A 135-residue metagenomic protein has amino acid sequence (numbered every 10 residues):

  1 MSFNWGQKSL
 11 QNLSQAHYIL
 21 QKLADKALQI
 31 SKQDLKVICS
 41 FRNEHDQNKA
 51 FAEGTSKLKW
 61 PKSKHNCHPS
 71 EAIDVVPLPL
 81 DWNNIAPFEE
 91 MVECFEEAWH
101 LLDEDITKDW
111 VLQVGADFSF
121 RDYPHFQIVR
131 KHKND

Functional and structural regions predicted by a protein language model:
M1-K36: Active-site acidic/histidine clusters and adjacent loop/turn architecture that either coordinate catalytic ions
Q7, C39, P77: Short glycine-centered, acidic/aromatic-flanked micro-motifs in structured strand/loop junctions that mark active-site
S14, Y18, H45, A86-E89 (+1 more regions): Generic alpha-helical secondary structure signal
Q21-D25, L58-K64: Intrinsically disordered, low-complexity boundary segments flanking structured domains
D25-K57, L112-Q113: Extended, low-complexity, intrinsically disordered C-terminal regulatory tails of eukaryotic serine/threonine kinases
P61-D135: Catalytic cores and adjacent binding grooves of peptidoglycan-active enzymes
